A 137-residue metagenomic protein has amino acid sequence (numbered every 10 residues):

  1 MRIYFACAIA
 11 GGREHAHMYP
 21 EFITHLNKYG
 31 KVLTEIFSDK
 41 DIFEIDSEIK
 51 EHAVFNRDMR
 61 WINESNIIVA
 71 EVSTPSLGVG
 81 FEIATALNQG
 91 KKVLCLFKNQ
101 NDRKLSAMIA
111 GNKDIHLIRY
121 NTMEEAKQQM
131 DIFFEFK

Functional and structural regions predicted by a protein language model:
M1-K137: Conserved catalytic or regulatory cores that recognize and/or transform ribose-phosphate-containing ligands
